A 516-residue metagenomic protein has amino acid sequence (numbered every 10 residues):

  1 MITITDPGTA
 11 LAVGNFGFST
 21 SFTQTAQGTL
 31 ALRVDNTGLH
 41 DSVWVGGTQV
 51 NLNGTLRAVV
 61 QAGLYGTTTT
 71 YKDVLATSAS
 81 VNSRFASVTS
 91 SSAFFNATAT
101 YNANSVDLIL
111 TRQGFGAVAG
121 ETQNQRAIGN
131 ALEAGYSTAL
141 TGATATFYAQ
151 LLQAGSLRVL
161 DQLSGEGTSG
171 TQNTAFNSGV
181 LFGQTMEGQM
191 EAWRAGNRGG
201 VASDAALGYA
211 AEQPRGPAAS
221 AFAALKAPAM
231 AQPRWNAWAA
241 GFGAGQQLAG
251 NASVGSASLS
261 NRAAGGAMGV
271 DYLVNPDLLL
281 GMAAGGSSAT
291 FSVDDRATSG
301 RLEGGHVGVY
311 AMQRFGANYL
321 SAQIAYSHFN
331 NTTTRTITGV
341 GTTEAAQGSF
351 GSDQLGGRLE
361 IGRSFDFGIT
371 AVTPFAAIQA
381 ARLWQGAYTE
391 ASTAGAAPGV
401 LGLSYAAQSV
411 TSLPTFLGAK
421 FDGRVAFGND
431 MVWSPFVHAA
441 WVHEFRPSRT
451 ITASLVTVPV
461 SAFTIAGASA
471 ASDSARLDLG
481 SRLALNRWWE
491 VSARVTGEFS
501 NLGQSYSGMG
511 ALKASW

Functional and structural regions predicted by a protein language model:
M1-T70, R112: Extracellular beta-strand/loop-rich repeat segments of large surface/secreted proteins
T29, R33-D35, G54-N173: Extracellular/surface-exposed low-complexity segments
L30, Q49-V50, Y71-L75, L108 (+6 more regions): Residue-level detector of buried hydrophobic side-chain packing in well-ordered secondary-structure elements
L110-A119, K226, F445-V456: Primarily extracellular Gram-negative trimeric autotransporter adhesin
A143-A371, S469, D478-G480, S492-W516: Outer membrane beta-barrel translocator domains of Type V secretion systems
A252-V254, D294-R296, V340-E344, A394-Y405 (+1 more regions): Flexible, solvent-exposed loop segments that connect beta-strands
R382, A391, L401-W516: Outer membrane beta-barrel transmembrane domains
